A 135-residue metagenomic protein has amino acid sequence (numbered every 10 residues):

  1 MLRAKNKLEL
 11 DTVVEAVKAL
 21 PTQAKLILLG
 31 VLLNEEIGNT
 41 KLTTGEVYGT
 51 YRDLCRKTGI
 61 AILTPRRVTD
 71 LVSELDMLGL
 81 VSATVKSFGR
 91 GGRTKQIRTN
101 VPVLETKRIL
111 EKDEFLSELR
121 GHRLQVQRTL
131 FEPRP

Functional and structural regions predicted by a protein language model:
M1-V13: Conserved C-terminal helix/linker of AAA+ ATPases
R3, T22, L26, E46 (+1 more regions): Amphipathic alpha-helical interaction segments
A4, A16-A19, A24, A61 (+1 more regions): A sequence-composition feature that detects small, non-aromatic residues
L10-K41: Short alpha-helical segments that sit at the start of domains
N34-P135: Terminal-proximal interaction/regulatory segments of ATP-powered molecular machines
